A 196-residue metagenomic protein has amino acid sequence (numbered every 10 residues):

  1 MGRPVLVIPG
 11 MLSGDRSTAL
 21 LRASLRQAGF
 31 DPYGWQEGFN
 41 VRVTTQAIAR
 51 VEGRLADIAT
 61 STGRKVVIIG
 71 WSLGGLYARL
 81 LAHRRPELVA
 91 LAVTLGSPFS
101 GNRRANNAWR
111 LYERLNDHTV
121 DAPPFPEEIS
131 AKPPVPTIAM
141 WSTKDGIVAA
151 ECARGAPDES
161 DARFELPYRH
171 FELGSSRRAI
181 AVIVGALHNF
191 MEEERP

Functional and structural regions predicted by a protein language model:
G2-R16, L20, S24-W35, R42-V135 (+1 more regions): Serine-dependent carboxylesterase/thioesterase catalytic core of lipase-like alpha/beta-hydrolase/SGNH enzymes
G14, S142-V148, F171: Acidic catalytic loop of the alpha/beta-hydrolase fold
S17, R104, A153, P157-E159 (+1 more regions): Short, function-defining helix-loop hinge/capping sites that tune catalysis or transport
R26, T143-D161: Conserved loop-alpha-helix segment in the C-terminal half of the alpha/beta-hydrolase fold that carries the catalytic
I48, G174-L187: Post-His helix in hydrolase/transferase enzymes
R54, I58, V182-E194: C-terminal alpha-helix
D158-G174: Catalytic histidine neighborhood in serine/cysteine hydrolases with alpha/beta-hydrolase-type architecture
